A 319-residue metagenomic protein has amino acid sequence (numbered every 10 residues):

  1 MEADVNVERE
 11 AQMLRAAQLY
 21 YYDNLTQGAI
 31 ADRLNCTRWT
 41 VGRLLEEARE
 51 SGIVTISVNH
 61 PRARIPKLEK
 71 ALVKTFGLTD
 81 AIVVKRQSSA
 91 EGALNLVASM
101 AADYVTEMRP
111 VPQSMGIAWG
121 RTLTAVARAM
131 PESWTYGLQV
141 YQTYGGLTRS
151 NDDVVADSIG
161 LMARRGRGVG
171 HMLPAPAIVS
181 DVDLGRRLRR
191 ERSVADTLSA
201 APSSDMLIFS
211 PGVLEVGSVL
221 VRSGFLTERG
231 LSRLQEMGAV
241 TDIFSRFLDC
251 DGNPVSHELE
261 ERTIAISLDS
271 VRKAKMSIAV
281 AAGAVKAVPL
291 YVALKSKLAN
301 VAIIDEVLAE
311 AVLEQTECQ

Functional and structural regions predicted by a protein language model:
E2-A17, Y21-I30, N35, T40-E46 (+2 more regions): Conserved phosphate- and dinucleotide-binding cores of soluble alpha/beta proteins, encompassing both enzyme active
D4, L44-S114, R128-G137, G146-S158: HTH-adjacent hinge/linker in prokaryotic transcriptional regulators
A16, V97, A101-V105, V126 (+2 more regions): Generic hydrophobic alpha-helical segments
L34-N35, Q113-W119: A short, small-residue-rich loop immediately preceding and capping a beta-strand
P112-Q113, L138, S180, K275: Nucleotide donor/acceptor-binding cores
I117, V140-Q142, M172, A279: Structural beta-sheet core signal
I117-T122, A282: Glycine-rich beta-strand-to-loop/alpha-helix junction loops that act as flexible
T122-S133, V219-R229: Short Gly/Thr/Asp-enriched flexible loops that form oxyanion-binding sites at enzyme active sites
